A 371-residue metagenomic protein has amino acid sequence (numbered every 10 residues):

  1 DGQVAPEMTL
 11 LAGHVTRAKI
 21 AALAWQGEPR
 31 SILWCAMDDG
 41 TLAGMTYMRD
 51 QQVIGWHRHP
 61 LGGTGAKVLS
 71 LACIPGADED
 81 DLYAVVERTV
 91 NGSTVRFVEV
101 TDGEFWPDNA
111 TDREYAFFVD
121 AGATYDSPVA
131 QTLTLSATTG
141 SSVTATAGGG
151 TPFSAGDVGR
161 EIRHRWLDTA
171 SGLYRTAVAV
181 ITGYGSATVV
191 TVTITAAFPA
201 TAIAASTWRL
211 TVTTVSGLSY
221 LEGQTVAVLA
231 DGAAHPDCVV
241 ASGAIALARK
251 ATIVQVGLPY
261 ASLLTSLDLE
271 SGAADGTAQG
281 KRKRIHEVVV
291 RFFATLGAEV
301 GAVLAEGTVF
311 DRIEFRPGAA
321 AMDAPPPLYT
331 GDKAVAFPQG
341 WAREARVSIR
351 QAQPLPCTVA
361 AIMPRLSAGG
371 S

Functional and structural regions predicted by a protein language model:
G2-V15, R58, G92-V226, A230 (+1 more regions): Autoprocessing Asn-cyclization modules and mimics
V15-R30, L69-D80: Structural signature of eukaryotic scaffold interfaces centered on beta-propeller domains
W34-A36, A84-V86: Conserved beta-strand element within WD40/beta-propeller blades
D39-A43, R88-G92: Loop/turn residues immediately N-terminal
A200-G232, C238-T277, L355-L366: Surface-exposed interaction regions enriched in Ser/Thr/Asp/Glu that occur as long low-complexity tracts or repetitive
L247-A248, A319-R365: Beta-sandwich interaction modules
K283-L296: A short beta-strand element within beta-rich, extracytoplasmic domains of secreted/secretory-pathway proteins
G297-F315: Short, surface-exposed beta-strand/strand-loop-strand elements in extracellular ectodomains
